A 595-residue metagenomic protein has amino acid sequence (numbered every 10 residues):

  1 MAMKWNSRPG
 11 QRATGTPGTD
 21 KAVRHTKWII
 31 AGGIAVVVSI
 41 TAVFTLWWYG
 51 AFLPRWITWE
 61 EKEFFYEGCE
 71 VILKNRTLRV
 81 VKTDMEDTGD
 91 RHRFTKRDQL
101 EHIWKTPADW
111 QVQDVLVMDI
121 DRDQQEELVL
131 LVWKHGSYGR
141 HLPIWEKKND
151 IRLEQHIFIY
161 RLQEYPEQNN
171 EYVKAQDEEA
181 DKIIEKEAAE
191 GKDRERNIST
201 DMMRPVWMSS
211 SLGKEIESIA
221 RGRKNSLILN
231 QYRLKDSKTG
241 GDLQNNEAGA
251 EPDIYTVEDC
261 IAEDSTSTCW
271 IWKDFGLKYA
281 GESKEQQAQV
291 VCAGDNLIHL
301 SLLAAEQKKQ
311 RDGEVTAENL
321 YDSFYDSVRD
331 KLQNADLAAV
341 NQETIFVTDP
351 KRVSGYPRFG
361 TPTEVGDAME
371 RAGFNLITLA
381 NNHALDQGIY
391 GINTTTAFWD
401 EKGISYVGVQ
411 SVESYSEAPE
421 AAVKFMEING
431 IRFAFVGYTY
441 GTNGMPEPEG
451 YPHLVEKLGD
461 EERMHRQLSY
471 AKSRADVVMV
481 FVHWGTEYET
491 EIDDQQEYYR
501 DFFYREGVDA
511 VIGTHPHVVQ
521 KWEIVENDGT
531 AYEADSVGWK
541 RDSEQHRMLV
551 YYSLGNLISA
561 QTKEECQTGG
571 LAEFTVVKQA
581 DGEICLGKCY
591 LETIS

Functional and structural regions predicted by a protein language model:
M1-P54: Gram-positive cell-envelope targeting signals
N6, Q11-T14, W28-I29, L46 (+7 more regions): Compositionally biased, low-complexity repeat tracts
T16, K21, N246-E247, E491: Residues at secondary-structure transition points
T16-T19, I183-I184, V537: Low-complexity, intrinsically disordered tandem-repeat tracts enriched in small/polar residues
I30, V36-S283: Beta-propeller-forming repeat regions
Y279-S595: Acidic, metal/ion-coordinating pockets
